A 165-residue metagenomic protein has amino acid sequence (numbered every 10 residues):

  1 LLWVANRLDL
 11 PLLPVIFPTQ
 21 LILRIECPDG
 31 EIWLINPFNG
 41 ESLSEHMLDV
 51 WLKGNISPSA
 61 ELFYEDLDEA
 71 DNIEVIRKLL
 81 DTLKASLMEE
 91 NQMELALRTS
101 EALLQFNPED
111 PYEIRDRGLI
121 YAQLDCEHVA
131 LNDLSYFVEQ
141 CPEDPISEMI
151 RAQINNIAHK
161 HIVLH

Functional and structural regions predicted by a protein language model:
L2-H165: A structural boundary/capping signal
